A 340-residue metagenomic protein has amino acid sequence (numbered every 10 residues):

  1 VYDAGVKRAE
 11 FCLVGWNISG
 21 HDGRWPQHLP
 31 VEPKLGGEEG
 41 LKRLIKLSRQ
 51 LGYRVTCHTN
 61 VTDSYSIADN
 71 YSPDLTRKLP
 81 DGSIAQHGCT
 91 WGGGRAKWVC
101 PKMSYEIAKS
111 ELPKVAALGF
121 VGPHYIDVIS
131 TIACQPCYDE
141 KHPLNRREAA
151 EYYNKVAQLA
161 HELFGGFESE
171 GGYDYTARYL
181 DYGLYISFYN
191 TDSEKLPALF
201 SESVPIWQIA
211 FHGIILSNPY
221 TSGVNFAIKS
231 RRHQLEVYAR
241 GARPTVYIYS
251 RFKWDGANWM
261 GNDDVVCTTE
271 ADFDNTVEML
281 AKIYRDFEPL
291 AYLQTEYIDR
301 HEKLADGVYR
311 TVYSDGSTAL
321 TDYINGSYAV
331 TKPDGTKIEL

Functional and structural regions predicted by a protein language model:
V1-A108, A117-G122, S130-H142: Aromatic-lined carbohydrate-binding/catalytic grooves of carbohydrate-active enzymes
A68, T76-T90, R95-H124, V128-L340: Active-site-proximal substrate-binding groove within the catalytic cores of carbohydrate-active enzymes
